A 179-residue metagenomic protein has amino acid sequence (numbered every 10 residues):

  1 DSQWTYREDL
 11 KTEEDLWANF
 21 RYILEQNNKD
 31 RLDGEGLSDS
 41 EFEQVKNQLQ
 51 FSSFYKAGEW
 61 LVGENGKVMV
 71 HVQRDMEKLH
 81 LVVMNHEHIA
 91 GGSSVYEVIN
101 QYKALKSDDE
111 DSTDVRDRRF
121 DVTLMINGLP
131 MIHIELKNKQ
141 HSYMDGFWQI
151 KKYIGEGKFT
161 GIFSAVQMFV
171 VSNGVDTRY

Functional and structural regions predicted by a protein language model:
D1-Y179: An alpha-helical interface "stripe"
